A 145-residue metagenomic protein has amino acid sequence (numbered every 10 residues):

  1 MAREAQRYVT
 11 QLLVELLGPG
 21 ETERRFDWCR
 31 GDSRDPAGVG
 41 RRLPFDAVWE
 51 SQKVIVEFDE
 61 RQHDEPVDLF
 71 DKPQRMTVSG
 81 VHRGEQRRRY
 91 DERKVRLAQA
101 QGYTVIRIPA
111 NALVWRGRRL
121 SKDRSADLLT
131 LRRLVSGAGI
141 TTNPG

Functional and structural regions predicted by a protein language model:
M1-G145: Nucleic-acid endo/exonuclease domains
